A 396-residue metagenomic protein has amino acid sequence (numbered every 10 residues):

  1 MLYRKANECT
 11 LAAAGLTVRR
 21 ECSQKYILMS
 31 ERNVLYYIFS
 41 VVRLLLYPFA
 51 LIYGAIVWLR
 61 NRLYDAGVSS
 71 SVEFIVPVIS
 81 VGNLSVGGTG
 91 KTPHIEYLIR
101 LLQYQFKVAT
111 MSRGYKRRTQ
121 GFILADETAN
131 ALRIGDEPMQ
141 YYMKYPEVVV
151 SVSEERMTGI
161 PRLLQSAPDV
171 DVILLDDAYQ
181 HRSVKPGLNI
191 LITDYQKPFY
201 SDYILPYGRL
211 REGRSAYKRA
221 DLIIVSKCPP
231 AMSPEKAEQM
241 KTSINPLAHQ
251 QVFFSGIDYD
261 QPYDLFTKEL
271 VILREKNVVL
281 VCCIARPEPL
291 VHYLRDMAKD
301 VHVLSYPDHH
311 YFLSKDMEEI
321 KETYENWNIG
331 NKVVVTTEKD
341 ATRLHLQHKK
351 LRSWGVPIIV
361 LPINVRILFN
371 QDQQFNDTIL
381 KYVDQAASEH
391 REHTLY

Functional and structural regions predicted by a protein language model:
Q24, S30-Y36, V184-L191, Y195-Y396: ATP-dependent carboxylate-amine ligase
M29-F74, Q371, Y382, H390 (+1 more regions): A transmembrane-helix-recognition feature enriched in membrane-embedded lipid enzymes and envelope glyco-/phospholipid
I52, T92, Y141, D176 (+3 more regions): Residue-level signal for inorganic ion chemistry
R62-E127, P230, Y396: Walker A (P-loop) phosphate-binding motif
G114-A248: Phosphate/Mg2+-binding loops and adjacent switch elements in nucleotide/diphosphate-handling enzyme cores
